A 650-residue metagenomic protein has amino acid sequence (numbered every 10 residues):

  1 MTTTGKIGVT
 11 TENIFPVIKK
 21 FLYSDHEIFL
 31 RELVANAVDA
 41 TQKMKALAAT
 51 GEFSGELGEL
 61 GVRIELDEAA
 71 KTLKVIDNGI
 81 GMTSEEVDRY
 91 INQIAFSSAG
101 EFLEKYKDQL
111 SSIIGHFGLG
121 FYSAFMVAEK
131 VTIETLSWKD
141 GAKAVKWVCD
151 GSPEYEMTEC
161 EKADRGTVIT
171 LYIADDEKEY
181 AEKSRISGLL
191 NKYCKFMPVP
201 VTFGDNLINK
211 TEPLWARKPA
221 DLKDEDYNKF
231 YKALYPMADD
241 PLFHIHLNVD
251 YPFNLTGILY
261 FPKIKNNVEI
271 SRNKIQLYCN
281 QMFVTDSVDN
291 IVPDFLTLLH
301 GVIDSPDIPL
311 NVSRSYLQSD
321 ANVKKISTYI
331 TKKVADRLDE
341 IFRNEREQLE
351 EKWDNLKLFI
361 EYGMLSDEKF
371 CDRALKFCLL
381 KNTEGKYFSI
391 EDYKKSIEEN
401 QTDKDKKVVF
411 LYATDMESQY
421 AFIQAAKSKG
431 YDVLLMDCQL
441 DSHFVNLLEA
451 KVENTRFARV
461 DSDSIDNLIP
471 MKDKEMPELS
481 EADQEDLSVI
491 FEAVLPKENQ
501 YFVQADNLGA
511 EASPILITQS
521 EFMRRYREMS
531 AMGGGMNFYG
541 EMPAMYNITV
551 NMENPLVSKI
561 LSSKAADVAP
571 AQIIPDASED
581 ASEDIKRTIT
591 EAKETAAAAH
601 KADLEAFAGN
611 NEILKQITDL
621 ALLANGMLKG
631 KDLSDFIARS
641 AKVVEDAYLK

Functional and structural regions predicted by a protein language model:
M1-D175, E179-Y180, G188, K404 (+2 more regions): GHKL (Bergerat-fold) ATPase N-terminal catalytic module, capturing the glycine-rich phosphate-binding loop and acidic
I113, V131-E154, A174-E179, S184-K650: GHKL/Bergerat-fold ATPase module in large chromosome/replication-associated machines
